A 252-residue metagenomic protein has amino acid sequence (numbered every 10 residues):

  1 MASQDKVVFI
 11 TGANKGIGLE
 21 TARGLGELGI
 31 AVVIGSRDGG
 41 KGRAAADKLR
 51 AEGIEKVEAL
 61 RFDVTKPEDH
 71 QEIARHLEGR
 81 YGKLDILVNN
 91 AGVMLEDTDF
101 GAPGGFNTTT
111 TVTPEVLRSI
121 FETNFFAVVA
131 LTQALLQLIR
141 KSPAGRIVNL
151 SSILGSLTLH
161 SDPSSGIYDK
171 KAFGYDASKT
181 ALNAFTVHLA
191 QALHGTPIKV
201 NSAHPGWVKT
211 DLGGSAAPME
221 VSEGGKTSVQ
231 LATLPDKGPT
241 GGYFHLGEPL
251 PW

Functional and structural regions predicted by a protein language model:
A2-V33: Canonical Rossmann dinucleotide-binding motif of NAD(H)/NADP(H)-dependent dehydrogenases/reductases, specifically
I10-T11, N89-N90, R146-S152, K199-H204: Structural signature of the Rossmann-like NAD(P)-dependent dehydrogenase/reductase core
L28-A44: Conserved glycine-rich Rossmann-like NAD(P)H-binding loop of the short-chain dehydrogenase/reductase
G39-G40, L60-R75, P114: The beta1-alpha1 cofactor-binding region of Rossmann-like NAD(H)/NADP(H)-dependent oxidoreductases
I54-K56, H76-N89, L95-E96, T113: A glycine-rich helix->loop->beta "capping" turn within Rossmann-like NAD(P)(H)-dependent oxidoreductase domains
V88, L131-L135, I139, F185-T186 (+1 more regions): Hydrophobic positions on the long internal alpha-helix of Rossmann-like NAD(P)-dependent oxidoreductase domains
V93-F121, F126, R140-H194: Catalytic loop of short-chain dehydrogenase/reductase
T180, G195, S202-A203, T210 (+1 more regions): C-terminal helical subdomain
